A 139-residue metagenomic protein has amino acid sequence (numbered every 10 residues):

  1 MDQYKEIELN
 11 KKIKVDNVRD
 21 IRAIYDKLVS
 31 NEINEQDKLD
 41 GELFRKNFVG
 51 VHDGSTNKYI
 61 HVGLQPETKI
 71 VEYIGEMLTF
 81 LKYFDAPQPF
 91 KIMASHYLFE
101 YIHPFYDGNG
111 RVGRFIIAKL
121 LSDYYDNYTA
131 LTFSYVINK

Functional and structural regions predicted by a protein language model:
M1-K139: FIC/Doc superfamily catalytic core
